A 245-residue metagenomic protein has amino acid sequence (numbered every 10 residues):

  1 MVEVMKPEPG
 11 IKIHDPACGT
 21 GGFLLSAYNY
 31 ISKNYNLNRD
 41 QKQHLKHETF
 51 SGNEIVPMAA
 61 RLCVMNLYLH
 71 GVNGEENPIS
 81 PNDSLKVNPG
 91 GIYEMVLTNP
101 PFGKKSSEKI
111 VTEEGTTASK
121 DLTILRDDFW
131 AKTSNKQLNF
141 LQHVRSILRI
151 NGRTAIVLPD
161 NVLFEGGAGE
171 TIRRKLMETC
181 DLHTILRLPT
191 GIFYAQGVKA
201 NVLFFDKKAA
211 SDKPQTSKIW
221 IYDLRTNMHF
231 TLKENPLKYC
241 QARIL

Functional and structural regions predicted by a protein language model:
V2-T98, F102-T116, L138, L158-N161 (+2 more regions): Conserved S-adenosyl-L-methionine
V87-L245: A conserved structural/catalytic subdomain of Rossmann-like adenosyl-cofactor enzymes
